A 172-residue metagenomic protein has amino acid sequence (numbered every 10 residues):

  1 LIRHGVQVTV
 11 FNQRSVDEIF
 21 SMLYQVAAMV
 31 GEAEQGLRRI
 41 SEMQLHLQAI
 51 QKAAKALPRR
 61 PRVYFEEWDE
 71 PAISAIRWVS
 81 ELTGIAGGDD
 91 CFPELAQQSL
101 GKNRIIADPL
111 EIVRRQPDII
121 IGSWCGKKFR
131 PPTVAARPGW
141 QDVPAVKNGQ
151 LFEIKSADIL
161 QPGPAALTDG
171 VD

Functional and structural regions predicted by a protein language model:
L1-D17, Q35, S41, H46-A166: Binding-cleft/active-site segments that stabilize strongly anionic ligands or cofactors
F20: Periplasmic solute-binding protein
L23-G31: Helix-loop "lid/cap" segments that line or gate small-molecule binding pockets
L167-D172: Short, amphipathic alpha-helical "lid/cap" segments that border enzyme active or binding sites
